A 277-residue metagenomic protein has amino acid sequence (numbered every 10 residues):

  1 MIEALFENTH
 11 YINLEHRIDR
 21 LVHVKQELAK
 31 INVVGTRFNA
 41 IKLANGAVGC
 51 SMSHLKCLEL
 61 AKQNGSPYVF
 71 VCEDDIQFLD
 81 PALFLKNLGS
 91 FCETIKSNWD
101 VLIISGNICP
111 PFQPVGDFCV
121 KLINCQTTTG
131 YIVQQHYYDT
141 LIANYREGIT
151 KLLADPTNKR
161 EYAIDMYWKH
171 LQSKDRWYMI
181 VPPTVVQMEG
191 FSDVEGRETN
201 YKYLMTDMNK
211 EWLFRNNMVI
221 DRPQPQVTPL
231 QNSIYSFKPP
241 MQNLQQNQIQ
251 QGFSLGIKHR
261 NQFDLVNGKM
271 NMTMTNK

Functional and structural regions predicted by a protein language model:
M1-C72, I76-K277: An acidic/histidine-cluster motif and surrounding catalytic segment that typifies divalent-metal-assisted enzyme active
